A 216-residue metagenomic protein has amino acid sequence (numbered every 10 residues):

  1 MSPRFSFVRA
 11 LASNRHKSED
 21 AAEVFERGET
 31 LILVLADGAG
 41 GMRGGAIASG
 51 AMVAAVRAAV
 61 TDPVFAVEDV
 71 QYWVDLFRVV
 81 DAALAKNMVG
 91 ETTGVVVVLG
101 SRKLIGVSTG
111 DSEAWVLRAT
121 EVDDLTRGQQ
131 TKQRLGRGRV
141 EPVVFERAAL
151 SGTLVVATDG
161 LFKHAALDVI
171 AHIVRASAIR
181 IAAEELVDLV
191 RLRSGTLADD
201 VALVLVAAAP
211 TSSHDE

Functional and structural regions predicted by a protein language model:
M1-E216: PP2C/PPM-type serine/threonine phosphatase catalytic domain
